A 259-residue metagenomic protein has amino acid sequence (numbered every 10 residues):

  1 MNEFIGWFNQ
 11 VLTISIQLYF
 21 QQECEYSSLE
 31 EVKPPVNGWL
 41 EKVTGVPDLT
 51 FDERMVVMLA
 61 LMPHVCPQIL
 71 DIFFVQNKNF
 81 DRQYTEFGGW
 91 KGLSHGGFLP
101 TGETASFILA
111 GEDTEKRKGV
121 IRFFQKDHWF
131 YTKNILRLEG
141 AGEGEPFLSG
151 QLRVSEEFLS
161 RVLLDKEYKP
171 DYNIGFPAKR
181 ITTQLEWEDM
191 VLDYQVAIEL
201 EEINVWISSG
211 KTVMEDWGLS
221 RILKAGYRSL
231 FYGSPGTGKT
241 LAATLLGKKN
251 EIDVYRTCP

Functional and structural regions predicted by a protein language model:
M1-Y172: Intrinsically disordered, low-complexity N-terminal extensions of AAA+/P-loop NTPases that precede the structured
W39, L59, G89, P177-T182 (+2 more regions): Homeobox/homeodomain signature
R122-Q125, F176-A178, K239: Intrinsically disordered, low-complexity boundary segments flanking structured domains
P146, T182-Q184, L223, L246: A generic structural signal for short, solvent-exposed coil/turn residues that cap or connect secondary-structure
V154-M190, Y194, E201-N204, S209: Conserved ASCE P-loop NTPase core motifs with emphasis on AAA+ ATPases
V191-P259: Walker A/P-loop NTP-binding motif of AAA+ ATPase domains
